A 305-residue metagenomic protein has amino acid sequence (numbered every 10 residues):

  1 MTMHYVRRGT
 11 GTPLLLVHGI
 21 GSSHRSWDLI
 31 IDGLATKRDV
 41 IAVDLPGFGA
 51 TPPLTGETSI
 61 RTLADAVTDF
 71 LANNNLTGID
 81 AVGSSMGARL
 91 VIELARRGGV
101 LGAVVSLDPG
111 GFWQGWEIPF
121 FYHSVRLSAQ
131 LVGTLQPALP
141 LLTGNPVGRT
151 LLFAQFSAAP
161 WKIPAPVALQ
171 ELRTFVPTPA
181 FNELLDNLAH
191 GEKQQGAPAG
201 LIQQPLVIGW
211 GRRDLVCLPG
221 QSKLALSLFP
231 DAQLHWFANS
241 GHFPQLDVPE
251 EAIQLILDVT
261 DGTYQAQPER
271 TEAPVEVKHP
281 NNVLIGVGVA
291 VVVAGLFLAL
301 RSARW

Functional and structural regions predicted by a protein language model:
V6-P52: Conserved HGGG/HGGXW glycine-rich cap/lid loop of the alpha/beta-hydrolase fold
R8, I41-M86, Q254-L257: Active-site loop/oxyanion-hole signature of alpha/beta-hydrolase fold enzymes
L90-L94: Hydrolases whose catalytic domains are alpha/beta-hydrolase-1, hotdog thioesterase, or metallo-beta-lactamase-like
R96, A103-P137: Flexible "cap/lid" loop of the alpha/beta hydrolase fold
L139-L201: Conserved alpha/beta-hydrolase catalytic His-Asp/Glu region
P177-S227, W236: Conserved serine/cysteine hydrolase catalytic core
S240-I253: Catalytic histidine-centered segment of alpha/beta-hydrolase-like enzymes
P280-R304: Hydrophobic alpha-helical topogenic segments used for membrane insertion/localization
